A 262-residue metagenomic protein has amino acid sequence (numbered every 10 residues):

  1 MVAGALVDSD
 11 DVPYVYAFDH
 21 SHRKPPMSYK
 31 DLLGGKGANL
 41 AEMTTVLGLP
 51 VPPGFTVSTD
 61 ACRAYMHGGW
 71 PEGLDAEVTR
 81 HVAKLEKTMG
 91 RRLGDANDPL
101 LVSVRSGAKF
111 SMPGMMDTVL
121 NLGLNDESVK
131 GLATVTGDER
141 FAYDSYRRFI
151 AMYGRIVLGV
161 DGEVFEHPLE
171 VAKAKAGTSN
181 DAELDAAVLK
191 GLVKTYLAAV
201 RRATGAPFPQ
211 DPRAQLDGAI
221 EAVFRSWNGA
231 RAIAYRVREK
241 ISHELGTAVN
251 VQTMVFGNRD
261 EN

Functional and structural regions predicted by a protein language model:
M1-N250, R259: N-terminal beta-alpha lobe that positions the nucleotide/phosphoryl donor in ATP/NTP-coupled carboxylate activation
T253-M254: Conserved helicase core region in the C-terminal RecA-like lobe
N262: Active-site and channel-lining beta-strand-loop segments that bind or position nucleotide-derived/phosphorylated
